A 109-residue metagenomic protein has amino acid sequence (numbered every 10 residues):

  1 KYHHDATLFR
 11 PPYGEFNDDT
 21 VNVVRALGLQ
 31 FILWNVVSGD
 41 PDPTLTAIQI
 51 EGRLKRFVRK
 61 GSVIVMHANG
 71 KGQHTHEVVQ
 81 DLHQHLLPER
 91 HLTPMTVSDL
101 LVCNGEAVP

Functional and structural regions predicted by a protein language model:
K1-D5: Catalytic-core regions of hydrolytic enzymes
F9-P12, F31, I64, L87: Conserved, mostly hydrophobic/aromatic
Y13, G39-P43, K71-E77: Active-site glycine- and acidic-residue-rich loops that bind and position anionic ligands or nucleotide-like cofactors
E15, V21-F57, H91-V102: His/Asp/Glu-enriched short active-site or ligand-binding loop at hydrolase and phosphoryl-transfer sites
T20, T46, T75-V79: Residues at alpha-helix caps and immediate loop-helix transition turns in enzyme cores, especially N- and C-cap
H67: Histidine-centered divalent metal-coordination motifs
Q73-P109: C-terminal domain-boundary segment and adjacent tail
